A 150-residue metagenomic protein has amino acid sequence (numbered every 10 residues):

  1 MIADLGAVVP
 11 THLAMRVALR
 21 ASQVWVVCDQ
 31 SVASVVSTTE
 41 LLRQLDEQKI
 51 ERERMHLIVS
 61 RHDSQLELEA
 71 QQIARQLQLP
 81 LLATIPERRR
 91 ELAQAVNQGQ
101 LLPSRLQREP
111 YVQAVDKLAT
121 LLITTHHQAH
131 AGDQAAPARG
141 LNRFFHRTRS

Functional and structural regions predicted by a protein language model:
M1-R16: Switch II (G3) loop of P-loop NTPases
I2, W25, H56-I58: A structural signal for isolated positions on well-ordered beta-strands in alpha/beta enzyme cores
D4, V8, A21-T39: Conserved Switch II/interswitch segment of TRAFAC-class P-loop GTPases
A21-Q23, I50-M55, Q78-L81: Short glycine-/polar-rich loops that comprise or flank the Walker A/P-loop and associated switch/sensor motifs
D29-Q30, Q44, M55-E67, T84-E91: G-domain G4 guanine-recognition motif of GTPases
V35-M55: Conserved C-terminal guanine-recognition region of P-loop GTPase G domains, centered on the G4
R61, I73-P103, V115: Beta-strand-loop-alpha "switch" segments that mediate conformational coupling across diverse proteins
Q100-S150: NTP-binding/hydrolysis catalytic cores, primarily Walker-type P-loop NTPases
